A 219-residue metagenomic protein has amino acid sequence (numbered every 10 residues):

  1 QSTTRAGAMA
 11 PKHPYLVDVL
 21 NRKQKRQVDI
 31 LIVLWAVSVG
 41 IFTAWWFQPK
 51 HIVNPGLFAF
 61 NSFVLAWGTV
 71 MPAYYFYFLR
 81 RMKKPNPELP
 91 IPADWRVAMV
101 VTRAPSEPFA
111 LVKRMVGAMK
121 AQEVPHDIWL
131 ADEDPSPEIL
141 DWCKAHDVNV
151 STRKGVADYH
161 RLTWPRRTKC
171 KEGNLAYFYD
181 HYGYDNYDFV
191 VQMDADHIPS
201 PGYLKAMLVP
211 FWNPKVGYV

Functional and structural regions predicted by a protein language model:
Q1-A93: N-terminal membrane-anchoring/stem segments of glycan-assembly enzymes
W67-V219: Internal catalytic domains of large membrane-associated glycosyltransferases
